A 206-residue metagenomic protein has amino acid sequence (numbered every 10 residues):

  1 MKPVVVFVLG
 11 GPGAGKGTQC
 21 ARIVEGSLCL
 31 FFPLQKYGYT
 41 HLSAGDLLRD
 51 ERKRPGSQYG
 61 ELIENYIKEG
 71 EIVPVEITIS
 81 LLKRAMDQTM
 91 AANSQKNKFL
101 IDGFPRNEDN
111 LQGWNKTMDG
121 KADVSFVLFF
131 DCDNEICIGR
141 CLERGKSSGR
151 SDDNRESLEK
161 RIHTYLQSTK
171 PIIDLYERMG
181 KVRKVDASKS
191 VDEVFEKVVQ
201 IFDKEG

Functional and structural regions predicted by a protein language model:
M1-G206: Glycine-rich phosphate-binding loop of ATP-dependent small-molecule kinases
